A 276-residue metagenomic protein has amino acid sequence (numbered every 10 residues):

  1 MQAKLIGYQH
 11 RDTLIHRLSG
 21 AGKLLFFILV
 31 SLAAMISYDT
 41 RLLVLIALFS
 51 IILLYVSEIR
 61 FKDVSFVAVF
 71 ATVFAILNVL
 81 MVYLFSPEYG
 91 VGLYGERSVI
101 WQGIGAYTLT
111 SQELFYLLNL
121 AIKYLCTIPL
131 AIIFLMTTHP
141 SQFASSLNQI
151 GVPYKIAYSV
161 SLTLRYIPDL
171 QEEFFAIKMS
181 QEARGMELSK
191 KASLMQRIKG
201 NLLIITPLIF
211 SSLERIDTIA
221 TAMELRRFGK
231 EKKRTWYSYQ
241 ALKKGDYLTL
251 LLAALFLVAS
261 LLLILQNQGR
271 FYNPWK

Functional and structural regions predicted by a protein language model:
M1-T40, L48-I52, E172-K276: Transmembrane alpha-helix interface motif
I36, L54-R60, T137-T138: Structural signal for the C-terminal ends of transmembrane alpha-helices and the immediately following loop
D39-I46, D63-F66: Short, aromatic-rich membrane-interface segments at the entry and exit of alpha-helical transmembrane domains
T40, R60-F61, V152-I156: Membrane-helix interface segments
F49-I59, V73-L77: Alpha-helical transmembrane segments and their membrane-interface exit regions
A68-E187, K191-L194: Juxtamembrane/interface alpha-helical elements of multi-pass membrane proteins
